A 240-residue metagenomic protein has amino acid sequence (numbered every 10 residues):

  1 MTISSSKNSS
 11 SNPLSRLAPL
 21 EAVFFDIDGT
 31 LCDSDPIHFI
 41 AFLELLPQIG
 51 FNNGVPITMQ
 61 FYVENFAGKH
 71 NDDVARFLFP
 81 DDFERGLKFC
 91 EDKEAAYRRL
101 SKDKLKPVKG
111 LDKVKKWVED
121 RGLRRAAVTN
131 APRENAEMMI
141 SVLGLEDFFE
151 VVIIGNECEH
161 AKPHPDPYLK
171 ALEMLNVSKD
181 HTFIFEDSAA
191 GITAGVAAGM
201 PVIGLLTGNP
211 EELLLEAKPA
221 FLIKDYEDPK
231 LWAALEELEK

Functional and structural regions predicted by a protein language model:
M1-E21, K116-E119, L123, R133-K240: Asp-based, Mg2+/Mn2+-dependent phosphohydrolase catalytic module
K7-R121: N-terminal helical cap/lid subdomain that shapes the substrate entry/recognition surface in HAD-like hydrolases
T30, T129-A131: Conserved phosphate-coupling serine/threonine residues in phosphotransfer and NTP-handling enzymes
S101-L105, N130, G199-V202: Short, flexible loop segments at the rims of nucleotide/cofactor-binding pockets, characterized by
P107, V128, H160: Residue-level marker of regulatory loop/turn positions in helix-turn-helix DNA-binding domains and in histidine
